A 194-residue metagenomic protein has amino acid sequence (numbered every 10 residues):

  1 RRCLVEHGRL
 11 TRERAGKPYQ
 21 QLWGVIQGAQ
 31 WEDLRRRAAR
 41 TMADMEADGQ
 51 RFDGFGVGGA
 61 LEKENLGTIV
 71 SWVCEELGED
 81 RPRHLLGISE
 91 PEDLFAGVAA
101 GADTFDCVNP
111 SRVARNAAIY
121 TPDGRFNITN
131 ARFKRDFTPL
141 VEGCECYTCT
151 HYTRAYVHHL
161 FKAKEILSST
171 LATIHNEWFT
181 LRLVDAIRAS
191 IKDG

Functional and structural regions predicted by a protein language model:
R1-A15, A131-K134: Non-catalytic, usually N-terminal nucleic-acid engagement modules in DNA/RNA processing proteins
R1-R9, I26, A99, R182 (+1 more regions): Charged/polar positions on well-ordered alpha helices
R2-C3, Q21, R51, F179-L181: Generic detector of bulky aromatic hydrophobic side chains
C3-E6, A38, I69, N176 (+2 more regions): Alpha-helical packing segments of well-folded alpha/beta enzyme cores
R9-Y19, I187-D193: Surface-exposed helix-capping loop/turn segments at secondary-structure junctions
R12-L22, E92-D93, E142-Y156: Electropositive, surface-exposed helix/loop patches at the edges of structured domains that serve as adaptable
K17-L140: Glycine-rich phosphate/ribose-binding loops and adjacent secondary-structure elements that form binding surfaces
V141-D193: C-terminal extensions of enzymes
